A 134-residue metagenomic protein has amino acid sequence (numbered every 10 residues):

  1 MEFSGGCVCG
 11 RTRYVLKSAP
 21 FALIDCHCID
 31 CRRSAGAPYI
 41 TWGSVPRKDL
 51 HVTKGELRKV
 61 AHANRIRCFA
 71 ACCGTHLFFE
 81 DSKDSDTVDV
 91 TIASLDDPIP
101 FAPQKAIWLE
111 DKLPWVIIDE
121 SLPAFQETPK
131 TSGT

Functional and structural regions predicted by a protein language model:
M1-T134: A short Gly-Trp-Pro
